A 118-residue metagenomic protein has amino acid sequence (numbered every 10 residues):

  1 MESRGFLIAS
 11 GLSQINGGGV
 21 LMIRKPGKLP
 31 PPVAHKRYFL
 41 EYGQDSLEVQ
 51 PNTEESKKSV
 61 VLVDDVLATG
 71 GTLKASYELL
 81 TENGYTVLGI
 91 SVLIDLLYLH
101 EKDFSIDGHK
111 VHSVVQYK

Functional and structural regions predicted by a protein language model:
M1-S13: Charged, well-structured alpha/beta interaction segments
S3, K25-G27, D95-L96, Q116: Short, ordered loop/turn segments at secondary-structure junctions
S10-G11, P32-A34, H100-D103: Short, well-ordered secondary-structure micro-motifs
Q14-I15, E82: Residues at the C-terminal ends
G17-V61: Short, glycine/charge-rich flexible loops or terminal/linker lids adjacent to PRPP-binding catalytic cores
S59, G71-K74: Conserved acetyl-CoA-binding loop-helix of GNAT-fold acetyltransferases
D65, G70: Conserved G/P- and acidic residue-centered "switch" motifs that form tight phosphate/ATP-binding loops in soluble
K74-K118: PRPP-dependent phosphoribosyltransferase catalytic core
